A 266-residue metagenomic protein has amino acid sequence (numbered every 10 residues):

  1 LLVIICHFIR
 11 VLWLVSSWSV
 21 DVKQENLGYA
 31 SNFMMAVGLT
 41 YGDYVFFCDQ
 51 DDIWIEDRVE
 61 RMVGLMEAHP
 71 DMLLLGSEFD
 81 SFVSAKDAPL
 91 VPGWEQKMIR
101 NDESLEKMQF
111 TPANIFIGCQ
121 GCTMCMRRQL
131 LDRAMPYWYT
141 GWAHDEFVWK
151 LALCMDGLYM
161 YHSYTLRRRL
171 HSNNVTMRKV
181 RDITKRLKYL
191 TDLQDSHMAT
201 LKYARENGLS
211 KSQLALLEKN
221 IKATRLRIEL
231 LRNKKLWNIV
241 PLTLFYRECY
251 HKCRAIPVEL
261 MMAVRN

Functional and structural regions predicted by a protein language model:
L1-D21: Acidic donor-binding segment of Leloir-type glycosyltransferases
K23-T40: Glycine-rich, basic loop-to-helix element that forms the pyrophosphate-binding segment of sugar-nucleotide handling
M34, G42, I55-E67, L131: Short alpha-helix within the catalytic core of nucleotide-sugar-dependent glycosyltransferases
G38, N101-R181: Conserved nucleotide-sugar donor-binding catalytic segment
V45: Short aromatic/hydrophobic "clamp" motif used to bind/position activated sugar donors
D49-I53, E78: The conserved acidic donor/metal-binding loop of glycosyltransferases
R61-L130: Flexible acidic/His/Gly-enriched loops in nucleotide-sugar-dependent glycosyltransferase catalytic domains
A113-I115, G141-W142, C154, R169-N266: C-terminal subregions of glycosyltransferases and related glycan-biosynthesis enzymes
